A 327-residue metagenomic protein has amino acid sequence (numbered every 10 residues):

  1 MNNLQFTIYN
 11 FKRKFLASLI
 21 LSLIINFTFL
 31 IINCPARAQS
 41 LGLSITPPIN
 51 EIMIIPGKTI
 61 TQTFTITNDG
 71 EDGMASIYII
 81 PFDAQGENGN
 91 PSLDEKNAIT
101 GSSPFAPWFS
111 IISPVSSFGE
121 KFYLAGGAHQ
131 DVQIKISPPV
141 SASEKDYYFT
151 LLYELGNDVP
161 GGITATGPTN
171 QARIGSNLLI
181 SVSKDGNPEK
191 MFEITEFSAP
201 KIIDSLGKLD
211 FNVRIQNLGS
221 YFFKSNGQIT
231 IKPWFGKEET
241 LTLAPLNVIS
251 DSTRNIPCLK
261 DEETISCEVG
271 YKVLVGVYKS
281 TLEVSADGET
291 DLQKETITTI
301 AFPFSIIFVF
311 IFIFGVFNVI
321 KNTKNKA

Functional and structural regions predicted by a protein language model:
M1-R37: Short, basic, low-complexity termini and linkers enriched in Ser/Thr/Gly/Pro that act as targeting/leader peptides
S40-G73, K121, F192-L206, N212: Beta-sheet-dominated interaction scaffolds and their linkers
L41-I45, E71-I134, N226, P233-E238: Surface-exposed binding patches on compact interaction domains or structured appendages
P56, A125-G126, S143-E144, S205 (+2 more regions): Surface-exposed loops/turns
I60-Q62, F122-K135, I249-E262: Short Pro-Gly-centered flexible turn/kink motifs
D69-T100, D131, S137-G186, T264-F302 (+1 more regions): Terminal connector regions
K184-F308: Membrane-proximal extracellular "stem/stalk" segments of glycoproteins immediately N-terminal to a transmembrane helix
I313-A327: C-terminal membrane-anchoring or membrane-association module
